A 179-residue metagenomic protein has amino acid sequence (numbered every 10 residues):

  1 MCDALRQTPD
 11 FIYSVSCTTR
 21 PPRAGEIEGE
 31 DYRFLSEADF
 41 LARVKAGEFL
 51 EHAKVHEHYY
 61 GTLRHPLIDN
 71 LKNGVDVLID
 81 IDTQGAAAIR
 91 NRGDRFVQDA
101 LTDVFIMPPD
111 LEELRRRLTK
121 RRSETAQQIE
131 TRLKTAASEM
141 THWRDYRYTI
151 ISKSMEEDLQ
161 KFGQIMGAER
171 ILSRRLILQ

Functional and structural regions predicted by a protein language model:
M1, I89-R92, L114, L118 (+1 more regions): Hydrophobic packing residues within well-ordered alpha-helices of enzyme cores
M1-D10: A conserved segment at the C-terminal end of the G1
F11, V97-T102, R144-Y146: Short glycine-/polar-rich loops that comprise or flank the Walker A/P-loop and associated switch/sensor motifs
S14, R33, T102-V104, Y148-I150: Hydrophobic/aromatic beta-strand patches that form the interior of the parallel beta-sheet core in alpha/beta enzyme
T18-P22, T83-A86, P108-E113, M155-E157: Conserved nucleotide-binding/hydrolysis micro-motifs of P-loop NTPases
T18-V77, T83: ATP-dependent small-molecule kinase phosphotransfer cores that center on conserved nucleotide phosphate-binding segments
V77-T83, V97-R121, I151: Conserved phosphate-donor/acceptor-positioning beta-strand/loop module used by diverse small-molecule
R116, S123-E124, S138-Q179: NTP-dependent small-molecule kinase module
